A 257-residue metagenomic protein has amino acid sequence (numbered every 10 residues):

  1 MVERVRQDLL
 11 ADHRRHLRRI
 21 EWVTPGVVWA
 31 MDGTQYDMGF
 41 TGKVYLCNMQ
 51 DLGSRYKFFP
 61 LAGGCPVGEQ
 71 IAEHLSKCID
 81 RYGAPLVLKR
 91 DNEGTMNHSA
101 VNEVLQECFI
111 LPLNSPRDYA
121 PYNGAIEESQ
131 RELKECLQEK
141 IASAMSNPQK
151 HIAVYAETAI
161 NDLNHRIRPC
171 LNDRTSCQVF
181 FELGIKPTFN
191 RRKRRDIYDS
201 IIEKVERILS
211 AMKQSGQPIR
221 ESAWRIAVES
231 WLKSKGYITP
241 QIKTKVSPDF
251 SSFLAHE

Functional and structural regions predicted by a protein language model:
V2-Q50, Y56, G68-K77, R81 (+1 more regions): Mobile-element integrase/transposase regions, centering on the N-terminal DNA-binding/Zn-coordinating module
D32, R55, L88-D91, N123 (+1 more regions): Short, conserved catalytic/metal-binding motifs centered on acidic residues
Q50-D51, A120: Hydrophobic alpha-helical segments, especially N-terminal targeting/anchoring helices
R55-P60, L113-S115: Short small-residue beta-strand/loop micro-motif enriched in glycine and branched aliphatics
L61-V67: Short beta->alpha junction loops
R81-H98, P116-D118: Acidic/histidine-rich, metal-coordinating catalytic segments
N102-S247, S251-H256: Charged alpha-helix within mobile-element recombinases
